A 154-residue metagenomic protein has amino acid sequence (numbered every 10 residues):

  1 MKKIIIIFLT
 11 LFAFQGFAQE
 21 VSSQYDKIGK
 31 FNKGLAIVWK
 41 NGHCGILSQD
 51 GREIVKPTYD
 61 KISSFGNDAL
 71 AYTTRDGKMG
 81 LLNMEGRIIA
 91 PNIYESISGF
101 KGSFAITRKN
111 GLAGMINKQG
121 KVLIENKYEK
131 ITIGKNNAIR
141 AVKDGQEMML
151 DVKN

Functional and structural regions predicted by a protein language model:
M1-E20: Bacterial Sec-dependent N-terminal signal peptides
Q19-N154: Residue-level detector of conserved, function-critical positions
